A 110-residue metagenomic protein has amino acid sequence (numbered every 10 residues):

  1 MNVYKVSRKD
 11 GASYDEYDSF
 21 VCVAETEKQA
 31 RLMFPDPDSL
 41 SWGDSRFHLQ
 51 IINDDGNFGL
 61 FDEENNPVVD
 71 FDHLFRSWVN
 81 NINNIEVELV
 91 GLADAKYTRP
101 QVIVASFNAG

Functional and structural regions predicted by a protein language model:
M1-E16: Short aromatic-glycine-(Arg/Gly/Cys) micro-motifs in beta-strand/loop hairpins
N2, F34-D36: Intrinsic-disorder/low-complexity detector
K9-G11, E27, D54, L92: Generic structural motif
E16-E25: A short, exposed loop/beta-hairpin motif centered on an aromatic-Gly-Thr core
E25-E27, A109: A short, sequence-level motif marking secondary-structure junctions
K28-M33: Short amphipathic alpha-helices within nucleic acid-binding modules
D36-G110: Short, mixed-charge low-complexity intrinsically disordered segments
